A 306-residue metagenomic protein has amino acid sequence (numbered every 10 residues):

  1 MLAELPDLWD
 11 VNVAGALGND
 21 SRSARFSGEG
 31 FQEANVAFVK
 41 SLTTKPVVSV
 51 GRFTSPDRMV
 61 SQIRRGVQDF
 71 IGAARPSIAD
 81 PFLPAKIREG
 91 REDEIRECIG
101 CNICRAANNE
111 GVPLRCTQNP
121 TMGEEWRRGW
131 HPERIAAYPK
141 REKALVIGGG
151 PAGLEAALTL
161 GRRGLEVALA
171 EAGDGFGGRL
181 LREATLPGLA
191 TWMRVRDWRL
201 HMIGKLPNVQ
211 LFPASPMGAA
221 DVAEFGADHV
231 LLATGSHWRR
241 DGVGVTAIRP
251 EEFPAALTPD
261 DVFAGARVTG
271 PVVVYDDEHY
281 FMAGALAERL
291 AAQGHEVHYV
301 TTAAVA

Functional and structural regions predicted by a protein language model:
M1-I147, P151, E155-V167, R239 (+2 more regions): Flavin-dependent oxidoreductase catalytic cores
V11, A73, V230-A233, V274: Redox-cofactor binding/interface segments in oxidoreductases and associated redox assembly factors
N12-L17, E171-L186, D197-W198, T301-A306: Short connector loops at secondary-structure junctions
N19-A24, R179-A184, V243-V245: Short acidic, glycine/proline-rich loop/turn micro-motifs
G66, F225-G226: Active-site charged/polar residues at nucleotide-handling catalytic sites that mediate phosphoryl, nucleotidyl
Y138-A172, L211-E224, T234-R249, F253-A306: Rossmann-like dinucleotide/flavin-binding elements
R182-L211, V245-P254: N-terminal glycine-rich dinucleotide-binding loop that anchors FAD/FMN and/or NAD(P) in oxidoreductases
